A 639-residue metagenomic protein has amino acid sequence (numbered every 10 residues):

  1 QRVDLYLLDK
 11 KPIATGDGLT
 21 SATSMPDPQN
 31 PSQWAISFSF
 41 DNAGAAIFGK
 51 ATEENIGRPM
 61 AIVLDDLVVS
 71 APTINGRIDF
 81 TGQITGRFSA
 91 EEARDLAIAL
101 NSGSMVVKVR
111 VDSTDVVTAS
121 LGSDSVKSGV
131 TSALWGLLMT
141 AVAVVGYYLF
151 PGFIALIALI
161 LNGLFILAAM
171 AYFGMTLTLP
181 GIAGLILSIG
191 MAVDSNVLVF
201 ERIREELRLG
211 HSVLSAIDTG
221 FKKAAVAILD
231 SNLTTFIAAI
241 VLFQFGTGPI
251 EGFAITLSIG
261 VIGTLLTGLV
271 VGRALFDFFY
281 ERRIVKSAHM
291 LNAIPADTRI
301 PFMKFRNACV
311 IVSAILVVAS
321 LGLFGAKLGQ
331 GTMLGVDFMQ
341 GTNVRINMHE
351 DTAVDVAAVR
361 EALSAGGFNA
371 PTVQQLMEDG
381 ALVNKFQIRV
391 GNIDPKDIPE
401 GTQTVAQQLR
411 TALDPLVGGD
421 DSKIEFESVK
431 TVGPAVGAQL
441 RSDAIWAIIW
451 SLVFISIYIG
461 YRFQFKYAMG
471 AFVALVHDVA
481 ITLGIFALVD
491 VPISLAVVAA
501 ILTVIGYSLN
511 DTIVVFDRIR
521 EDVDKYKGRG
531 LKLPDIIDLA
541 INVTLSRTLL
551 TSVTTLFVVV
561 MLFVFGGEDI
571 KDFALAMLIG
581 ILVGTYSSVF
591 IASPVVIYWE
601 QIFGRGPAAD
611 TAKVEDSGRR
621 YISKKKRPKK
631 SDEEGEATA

Functional and structural regions predicted by a protein language model:
Q1-T73, A438, S442: Non-transmembrane, solvent-exposed regions of membrane trafficking/translocation machinery
S37, D41-A61, S123-T178, Q244-G248 (+2 more regions): Interfacial segments of transmembrane alpha-helices in multi-pass membrane proteins
F80, E91-W135, M139, T404-L452: Juxtamembrane "pre-transmembrane" interface segments
F153-G174, L185-A192, P249, F253-G268 (+3 more regions): Small-residue-enriched core segments of transmembrane alpha-helices in multipass membrane transport and channel
A168, E205-V226, D230-L316, D538 (+1 more regions): Hydrophobic alpha-helical transmembrane segments of membrane transport and translocation systems, primarily multi-pass
G190-T234, D277-V285, V491-L550, I597-P607: Cytosolic juxtamembrane regions of multi-pass inner-membrane proteins
D297-N347: Transmembrane helices with small-residue packing motifs
G331-Q387: Extracytoplasmic/periplasmic
